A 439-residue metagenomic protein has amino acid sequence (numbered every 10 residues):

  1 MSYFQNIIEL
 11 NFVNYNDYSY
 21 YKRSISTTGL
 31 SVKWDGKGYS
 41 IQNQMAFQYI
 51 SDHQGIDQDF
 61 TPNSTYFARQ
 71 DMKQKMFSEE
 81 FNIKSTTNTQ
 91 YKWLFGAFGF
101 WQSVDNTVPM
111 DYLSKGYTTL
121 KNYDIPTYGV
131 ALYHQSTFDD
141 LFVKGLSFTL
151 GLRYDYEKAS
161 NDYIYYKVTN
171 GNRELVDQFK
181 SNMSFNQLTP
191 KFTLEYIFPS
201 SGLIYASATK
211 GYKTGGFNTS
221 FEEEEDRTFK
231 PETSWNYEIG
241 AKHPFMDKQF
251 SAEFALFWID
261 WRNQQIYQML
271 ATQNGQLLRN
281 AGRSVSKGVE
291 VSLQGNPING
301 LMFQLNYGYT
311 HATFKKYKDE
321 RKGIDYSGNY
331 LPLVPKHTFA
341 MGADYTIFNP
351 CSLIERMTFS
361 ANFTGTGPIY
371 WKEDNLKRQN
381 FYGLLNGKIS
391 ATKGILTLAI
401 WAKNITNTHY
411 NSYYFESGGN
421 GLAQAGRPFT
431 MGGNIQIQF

Functional and structural regions predicted by a protein language model:
M1-W93, F100-W101, S251: Outer-membrane beta-barrel domain signature, strongest for Gram-negative TonB-dependent receptors and also present
V13-Y18, S64-Q70, S78, M110 (+8 more regions): Extracellular loop and loop/strand-boundary signature of outer-membrane beta-barrel proteins
G29-Q58, I197, L203-K213, T228-V289 (+3 more regions): Membrane-embedded beta-barrel scaffold of Gram-negative outer-membrane proteins
L30-W34, E79-S85, L132-F138, F192-Y196 (+7 more regions): Residues on the lipid-exposed face of transmembrane beta-strands in outer-membrane beta-barrel proteins
I41-N43, K92-F95, L146-L152, I204 (+8 more regions): Transmembrane beta-strands of outer-membrane beta-barrel proteins
I83-T86, F98, I125-I259, D344-Y345 (+1 more regions): Structural signature of Gram-negative outer-membrane beta-barrels, strongest in the C-terminal barrel of TonB-dependent
K84, Q90-L94, F142, F148 (+3 more regions): Gram-negative outer-membrane beta-barrel transporters
Y212, D260, G300-F303, T364-K372 (+1 more regions): C-terminal beta-signal and adjacent terminal beta-strands/loops of Gram-negative outer-membrane beta-barrel proteins
